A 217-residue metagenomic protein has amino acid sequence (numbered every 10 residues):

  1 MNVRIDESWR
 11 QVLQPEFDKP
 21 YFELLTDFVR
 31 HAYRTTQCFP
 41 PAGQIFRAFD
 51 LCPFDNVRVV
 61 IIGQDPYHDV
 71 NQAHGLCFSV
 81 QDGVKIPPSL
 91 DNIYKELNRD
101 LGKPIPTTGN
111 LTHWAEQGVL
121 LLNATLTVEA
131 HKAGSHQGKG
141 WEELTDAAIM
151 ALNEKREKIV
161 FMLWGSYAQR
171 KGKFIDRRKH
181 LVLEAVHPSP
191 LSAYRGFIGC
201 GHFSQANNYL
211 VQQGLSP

Functional and structural regions predicted by a protein language model:
M1-L13: Generic N-terminal amphipathic, Lys/Arg-enriched alpha-helix
V3, P15-L163, Y167-R170, I175 (+5 more regions): A polyanion-binding, active-site-adjacent surface
